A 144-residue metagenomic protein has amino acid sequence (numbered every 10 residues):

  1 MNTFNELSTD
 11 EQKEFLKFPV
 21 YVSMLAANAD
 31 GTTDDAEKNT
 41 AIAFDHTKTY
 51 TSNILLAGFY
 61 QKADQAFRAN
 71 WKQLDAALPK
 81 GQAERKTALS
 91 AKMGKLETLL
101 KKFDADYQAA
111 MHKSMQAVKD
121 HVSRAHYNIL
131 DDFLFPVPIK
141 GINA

Functional and structural regions predicted by a protein language model:
M1-L25, T32-A144: Small-residue-enriched hydrophobic alpha-helices in membranes
